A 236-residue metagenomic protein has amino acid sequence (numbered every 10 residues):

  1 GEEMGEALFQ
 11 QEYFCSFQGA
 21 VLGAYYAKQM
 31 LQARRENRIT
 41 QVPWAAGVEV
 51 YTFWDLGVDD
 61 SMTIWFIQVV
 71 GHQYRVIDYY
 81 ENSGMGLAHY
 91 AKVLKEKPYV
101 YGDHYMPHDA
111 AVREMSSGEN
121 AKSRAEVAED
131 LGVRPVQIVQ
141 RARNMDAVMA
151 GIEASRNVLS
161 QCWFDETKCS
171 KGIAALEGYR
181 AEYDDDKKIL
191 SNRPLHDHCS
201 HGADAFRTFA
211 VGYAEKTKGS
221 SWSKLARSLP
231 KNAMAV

Functional and structural regions predicted by a protein language model:
G1-L56: ATPase catalytic-site recognition across NTP-hydrolyzing enzymes
E3-A7, Q11, E166, S170 (+1 more regions): Short, amphipathic alpha-helical segments
F9-Y13, I64, H104, L176 (+1 more regions): A residue-level signal for conserved active-site and pocket-lining positions in enzyme catalytic cores
A20, W65-L195, K216-S220, K224-S228 (+1 more regions): Mg2+-dependent endonuclease catalytic cores in nucleic-acid-processing enzymes, primarily RNase H-like
Y25, T63-F66: A short secondary-structure junction signal
V58-D60: Beta-propeller domains
H196-T217: Acidic, Mg2+-coordinating catalytic module of metal-dependent nucleases/exonucleases that use a two-metal-ion mechanism
